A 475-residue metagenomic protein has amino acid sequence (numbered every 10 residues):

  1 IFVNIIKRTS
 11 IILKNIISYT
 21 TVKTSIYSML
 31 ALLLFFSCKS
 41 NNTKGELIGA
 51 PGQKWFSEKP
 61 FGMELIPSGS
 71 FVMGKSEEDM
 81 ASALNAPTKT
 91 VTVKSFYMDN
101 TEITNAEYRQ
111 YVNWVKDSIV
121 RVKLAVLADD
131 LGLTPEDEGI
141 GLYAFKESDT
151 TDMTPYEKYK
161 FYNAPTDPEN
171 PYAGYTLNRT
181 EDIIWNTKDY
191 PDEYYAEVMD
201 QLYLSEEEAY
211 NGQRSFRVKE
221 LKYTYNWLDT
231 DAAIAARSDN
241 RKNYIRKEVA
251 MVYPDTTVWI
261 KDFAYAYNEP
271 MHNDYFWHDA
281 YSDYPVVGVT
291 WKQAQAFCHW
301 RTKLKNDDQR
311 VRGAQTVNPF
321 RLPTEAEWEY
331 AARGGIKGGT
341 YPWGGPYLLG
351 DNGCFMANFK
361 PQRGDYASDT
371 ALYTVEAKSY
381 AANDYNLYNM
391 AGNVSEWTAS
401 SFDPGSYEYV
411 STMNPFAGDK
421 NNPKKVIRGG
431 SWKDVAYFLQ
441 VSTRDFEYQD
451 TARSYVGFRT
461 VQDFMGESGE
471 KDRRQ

Functional and structural regions predicted by a protein language model:
I1-V22: N-terminal secretory signal peptides that target proteins for export/translocation
K23-M29: Sec-dependent signal peptide recognition, specifically the positively charged N-region followed immediately by
F36-S37: C-terminal motif of bacterial Sec signal peptides marking the signal peptidase cleavage site
N42-G45, L65-I66, V72, E77 (+8 more regions): Functional-site microenvironments in short loops/helix caps that host divalent-cation chemistry
T43-Q53: Short, low-complexity, disordered segments immediately C-terminal to signal peptides in bacterial exported proteins
F96, I103, V112-K123, C298-D308 (+1 more regions): Short capping motifs at secondary-structure boundaries
N113-S205: Internal, charge-rich low-complexity segments
S454-E470: Short, structured beta-strand segments at or near domain termini in extracellular proteins/domains
